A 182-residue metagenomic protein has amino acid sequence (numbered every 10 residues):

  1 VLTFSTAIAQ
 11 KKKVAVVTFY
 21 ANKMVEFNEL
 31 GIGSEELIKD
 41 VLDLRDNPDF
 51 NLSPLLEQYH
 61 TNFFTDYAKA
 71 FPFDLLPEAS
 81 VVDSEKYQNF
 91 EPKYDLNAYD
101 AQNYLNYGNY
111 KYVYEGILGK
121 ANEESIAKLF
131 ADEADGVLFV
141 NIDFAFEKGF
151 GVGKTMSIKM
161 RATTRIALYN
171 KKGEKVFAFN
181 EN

Functional and structural regions predicted by a protein language model:
V1-K12: Bacterial Sec-dependent N-terminal signal peptides
L2, N122-S125, K148-F150: Short alpha-helical segments and helix-capping/turn motifs at coil-helix boundaries
Q10-M24: Short N-terminal segments immediately surrounding and downstream of signal-peptide cleavage
A21-K23, V82-E85, F144-E147: Solvent-exposed loop/turn segments at secondary-structure junctions within structured extracellular/periplasmic domains
F27-N28: Short, solvent-exposed loop/turn and secondary-structure capping segments
G31-F139, K171-F179: N-terminal segment of the mature soluble domain
G136-F139, K148-N182: Amphipathic beta-strand/beta-sheet edge segments enriched in Tyr/Trp
